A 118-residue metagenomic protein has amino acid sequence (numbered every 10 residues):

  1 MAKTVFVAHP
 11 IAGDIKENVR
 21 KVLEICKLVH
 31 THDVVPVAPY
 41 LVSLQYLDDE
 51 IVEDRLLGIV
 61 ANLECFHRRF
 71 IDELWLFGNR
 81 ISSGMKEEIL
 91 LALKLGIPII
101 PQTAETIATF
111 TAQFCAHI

Functional and structural regions predicted by a protein language model:
M1-I118: Conserved catalytic or regulatory cores that recognize and/or transform ribose-phosphate-containing ligands
